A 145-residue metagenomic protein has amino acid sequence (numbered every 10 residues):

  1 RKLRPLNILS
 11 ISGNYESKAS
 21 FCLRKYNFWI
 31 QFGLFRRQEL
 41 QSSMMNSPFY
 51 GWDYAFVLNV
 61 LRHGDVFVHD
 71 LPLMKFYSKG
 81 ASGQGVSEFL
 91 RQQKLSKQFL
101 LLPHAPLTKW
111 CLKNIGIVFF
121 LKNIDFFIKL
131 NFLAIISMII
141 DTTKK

Functional and structural regions predicted by a protein language model:
R1-Q41, F89-L90, Q98, P103-A105: Flexible acidic/His/Gly-enriched loops in nucleotide-sugar-dependent glycosyltransferase catalytic domains
K2-S10, P48-Y50, G64-A105: Nucleotide-sugar-dependent glycosyltransferase catalytic core
I30, N46-S47: Short, flexible active-site loop motifs that bind/organize anionic cofactors or intermediates
R36-R37, N59, Y77: Short, cationic motifs built from Arg/Lys/His that form the positively charged side of catalytic pockets
S42-S43, Y77: Residues that scaffold the ATP/ADP-binding catalytic core of kinase and kinase-like folds
S43, R62-H63: Structured helix-beta-strand junction loops
F49-L58: Acidic donor-binding loop at a coil-to-helix junction in glycosyltransferase catalytic cores that engages
F89-K145: Non-catalytic, C-terminal membrane-associated alpha-helical segments of glycosyltransferases
